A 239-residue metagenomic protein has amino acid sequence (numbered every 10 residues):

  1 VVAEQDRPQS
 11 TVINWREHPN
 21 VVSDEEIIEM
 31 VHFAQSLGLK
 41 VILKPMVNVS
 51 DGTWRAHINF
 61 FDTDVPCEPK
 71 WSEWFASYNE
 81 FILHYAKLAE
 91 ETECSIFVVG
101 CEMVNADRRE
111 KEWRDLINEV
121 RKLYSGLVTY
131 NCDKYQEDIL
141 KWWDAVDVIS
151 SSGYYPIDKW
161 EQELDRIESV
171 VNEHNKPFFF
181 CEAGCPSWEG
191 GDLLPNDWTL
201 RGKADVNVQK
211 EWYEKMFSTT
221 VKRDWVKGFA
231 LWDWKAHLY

Functional and structural regions predicted by a protein language model:
V1-V12, E25-A106, G190, W234-H237: Substrate-binding cleft and catalytic face of glycoside hydrolase catalytic domains, especially the flexible beta-alpha
D6, H18-V22, F75-N79, V104-E110 (+3 more regions): Acidic-and-aromatic substrate-binding clefts and catalytic sites of carbohydrate-active enzymes
T11-E17, G190-Y239: Aromatic-rich peripheral "rim/lid" segments of glycoside hydrolase catalytic domains that contact and position glycan
R16-E25, V65-Y78, T199-E211: A short acidic, glycine-rich active-site loop that binds or catalyzes chemistry on phosphate/adenosine moieties
S23-I27, Y78, I82, W113 (+4 more regions): Aromatic/hydrophobic pocket-lining residues that form the small-molecule binding cavity in soluble enzyme cores
I28-K40, E90, W113-S125, E168-N175: Surface-exposed amphipathic alpha-helices with a cationic face
I42-V47, I96-R108, R114-D138, N175-A183 (+1 more regions): Aromatic-lined carbohydrate-recognition surfaces of secreted/lumenal glycan-active proteins
I82-C101, C132-E161, K176-P177, C181-N196: Aromatic- and acid-rich polysaccharide-binding/catalytic face of secreted or lumenal carbohydrate-active enzymes
